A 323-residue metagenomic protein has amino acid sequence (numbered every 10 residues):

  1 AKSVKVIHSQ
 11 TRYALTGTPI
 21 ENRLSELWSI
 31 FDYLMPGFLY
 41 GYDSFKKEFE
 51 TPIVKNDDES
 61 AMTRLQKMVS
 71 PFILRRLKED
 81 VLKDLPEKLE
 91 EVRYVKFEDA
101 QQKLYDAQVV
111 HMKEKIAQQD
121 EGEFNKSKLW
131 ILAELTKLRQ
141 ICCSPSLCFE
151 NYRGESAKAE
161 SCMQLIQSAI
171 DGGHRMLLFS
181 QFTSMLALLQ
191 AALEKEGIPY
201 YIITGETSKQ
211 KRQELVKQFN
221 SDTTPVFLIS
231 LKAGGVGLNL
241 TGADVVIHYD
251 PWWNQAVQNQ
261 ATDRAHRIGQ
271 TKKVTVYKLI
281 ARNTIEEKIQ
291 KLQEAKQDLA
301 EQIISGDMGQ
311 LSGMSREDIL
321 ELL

Functional and structural regions predicted by a protein language model:
A1-E79: Conserved P-loop NTPase motor "coupling/switch" region that bridges the ATPase
K5-Q10, L85-P86, L240-T241, I268-G269: Short, conserved loop/helix-junction motifs that constitute active-site signature segments in enzyme catalytic cores
I7, L15, R93-V95, I203 (+1 more regions): Hydrophobic residues at beta-strand termini and immediately following loops that shape nucleotide-binding pockets
T18-L24, P36-L39, I53-V54, D99-Q102 (+7 more regions): Conserved nucleotide-binding/hydrolysis micro-motifs of P-loop NTPases
E26-S29, L238-P251, K273-L279: A short beta-strand element within the Helicase C-terminal
V81-A107, D120-L238, G309, G313-L323: Conserved Helicase C-terminal RecA-like lobe
Q102, W252-L323: A conserved SF2-helicase RecA2
